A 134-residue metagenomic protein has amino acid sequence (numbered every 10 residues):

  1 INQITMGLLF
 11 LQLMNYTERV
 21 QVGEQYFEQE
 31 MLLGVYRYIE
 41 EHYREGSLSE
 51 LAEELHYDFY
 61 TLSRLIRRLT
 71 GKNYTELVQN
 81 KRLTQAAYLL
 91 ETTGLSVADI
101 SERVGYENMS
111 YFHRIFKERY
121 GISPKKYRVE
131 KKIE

Functional and structural regions predicted by a protein language model:
I1-L8, Q12-L13: Amphipathic alpha-helical segments enriched in hydrophobic/aromatic residues interleaved with Lys/Arg
L11-R37, E41, E45, S49-L55 (+2 more regions): Short, Lys/Arg-enriched, Trp-marked, Pro/Gly-tolerant hinge/linker segments that flank
E45, S49-K81, L95, S101-E130: Basic/polar phosphate-binding segments, predominantly the helix-turn-helix DNA-binding elements of transcriptional
A86: Short, basic/aromatic-rich helical patch in the C-terminal catalytic core of site-specific tyrosine
K132-E134: C-terminal edge and immediately downstream basic/flexible tail or linker adjoining helix-turn-helix-like DNA-binding
